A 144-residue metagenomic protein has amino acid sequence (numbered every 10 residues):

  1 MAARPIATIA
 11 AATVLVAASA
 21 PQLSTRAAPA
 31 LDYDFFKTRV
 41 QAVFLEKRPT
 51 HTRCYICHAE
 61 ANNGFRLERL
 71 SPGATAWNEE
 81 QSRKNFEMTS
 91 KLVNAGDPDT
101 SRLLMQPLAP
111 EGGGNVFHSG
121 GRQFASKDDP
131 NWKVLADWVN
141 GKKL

Functional and structural regions predicted by a protein language model:
M1-A10: Bacterial N-terminal signal peptides that target proteins for export
I9-A18: Bacterial N-terminal signal peptides
S19-L144: Aromatic- and Gly/Pro-enriched helix-to-coil junctions and flexible linker segments
